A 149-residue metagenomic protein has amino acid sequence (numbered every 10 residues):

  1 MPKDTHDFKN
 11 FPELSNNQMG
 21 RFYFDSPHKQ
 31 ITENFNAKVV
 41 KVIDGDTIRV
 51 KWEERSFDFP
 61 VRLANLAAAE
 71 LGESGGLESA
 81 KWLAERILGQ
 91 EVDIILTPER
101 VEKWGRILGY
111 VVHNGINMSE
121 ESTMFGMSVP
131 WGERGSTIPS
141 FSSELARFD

Functional and structural regions predicted by a protein language model:
M1-D149: Small beta-barrel nucleic-acid-binding modules, primarily SNase/OB-fold domains and secondarily Tudor-like barrels
